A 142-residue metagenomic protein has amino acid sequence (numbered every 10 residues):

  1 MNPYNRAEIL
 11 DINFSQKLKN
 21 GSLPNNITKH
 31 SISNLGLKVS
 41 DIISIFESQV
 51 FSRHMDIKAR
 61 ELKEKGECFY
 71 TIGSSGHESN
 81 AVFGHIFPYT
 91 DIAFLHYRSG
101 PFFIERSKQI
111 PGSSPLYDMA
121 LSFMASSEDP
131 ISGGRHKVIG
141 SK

Functional and structural regions predicted by a protein language model:
M1-L35: Charged, compositionally biased N-terminal leader segments and the immediate start of the first structured element
E8, I12, G36-V39, I43 (+2 more regions): Short, amphipathic alpha-helical segments
G21-S22, D41-I45, G66-E67: N-terminal start-of-chain detector that recognizes signal peptides and the immediate post-cleavage beginning
T28-I32, F51-D56: Short hydrophobic/aromatic-rich motifs at helix boundaries and adjacent loops
S31, L37-S40, R60: Hydrophobic alpha-helical segments with strong N-terminal bias
L35, I45, Y70-G73: Hydrophobic alpha-helical scaffolding
V39-R53: Conserved oxyanion/phosphate-binding beta-strand-loop segments in alpha/beta enzyme cores
H54-I57, E61-K142: Cofactor-binding active-site loop characterized by glycine-rich and histidine/acidic residues
